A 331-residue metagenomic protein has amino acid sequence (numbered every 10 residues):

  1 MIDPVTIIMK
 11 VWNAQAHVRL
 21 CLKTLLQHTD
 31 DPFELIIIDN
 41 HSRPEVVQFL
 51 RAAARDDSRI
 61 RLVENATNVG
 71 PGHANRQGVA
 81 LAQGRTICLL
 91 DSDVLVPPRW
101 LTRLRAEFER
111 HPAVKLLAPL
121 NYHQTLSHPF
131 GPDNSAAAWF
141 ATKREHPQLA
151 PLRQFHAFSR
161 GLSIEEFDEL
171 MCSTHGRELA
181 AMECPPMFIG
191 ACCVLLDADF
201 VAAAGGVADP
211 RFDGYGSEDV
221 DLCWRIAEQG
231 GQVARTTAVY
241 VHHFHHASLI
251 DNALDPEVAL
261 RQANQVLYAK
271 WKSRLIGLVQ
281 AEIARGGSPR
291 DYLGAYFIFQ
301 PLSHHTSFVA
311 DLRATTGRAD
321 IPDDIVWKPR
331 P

Functional and structural regions predicted by a protein language model:
K23-P32: Short, acidic, metal-binding catalytic loop of nucleotide-sugar glycosyltransferases
T24, D39-Q48, T67: A conserved acidic beta->alpha catalytic loop
P32-H41, R61-N65: Short beta-strand/loop segment that forms part of the nucleotide-sugar
N65-A82: Glycine-rich, basic loop-to-helix element that forms the pyrophosphate-binding segment of sugar-nucleotide handling
I87: Short aromatic/hydrophobic "clamp" motif used to bind/position activated sugar donors
R99-G161: Conserved donor NDP-sugar-binding/catalytic core segment of glycosyltransferases
H156-L170, G176-L196: A recurrent flexible, glycine/aromatic-enriched loop bordering the glycosyltransferase active site that acts as
M187-L196, F200-A204, F212-V239: A short, conserved alpha-helix in the catalytic core of glycosyltransferases
